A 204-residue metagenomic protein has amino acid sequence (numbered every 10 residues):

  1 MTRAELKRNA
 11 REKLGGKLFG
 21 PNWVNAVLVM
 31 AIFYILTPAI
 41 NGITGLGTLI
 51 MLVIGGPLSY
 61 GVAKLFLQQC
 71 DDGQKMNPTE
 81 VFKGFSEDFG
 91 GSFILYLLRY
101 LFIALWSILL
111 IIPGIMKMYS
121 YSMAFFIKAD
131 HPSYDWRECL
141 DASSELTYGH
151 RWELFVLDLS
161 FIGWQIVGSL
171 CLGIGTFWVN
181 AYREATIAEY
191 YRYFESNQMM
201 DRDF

Functional and structural regions predicted by a protein language model:
M1-F204: Hydrophobic alpha-helical membrane segments
